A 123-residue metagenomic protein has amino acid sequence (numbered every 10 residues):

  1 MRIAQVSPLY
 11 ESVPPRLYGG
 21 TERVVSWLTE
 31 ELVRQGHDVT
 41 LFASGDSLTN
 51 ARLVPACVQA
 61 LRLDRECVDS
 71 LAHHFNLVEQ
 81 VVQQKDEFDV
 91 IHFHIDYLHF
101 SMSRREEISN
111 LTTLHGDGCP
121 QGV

Functional and structural regions predicted by a protein language model:
M1-V123: Catalytic cores of nucleotide-sugar-dependent glycosyltransferases that transfer UDP/GDP/TDP-activated
